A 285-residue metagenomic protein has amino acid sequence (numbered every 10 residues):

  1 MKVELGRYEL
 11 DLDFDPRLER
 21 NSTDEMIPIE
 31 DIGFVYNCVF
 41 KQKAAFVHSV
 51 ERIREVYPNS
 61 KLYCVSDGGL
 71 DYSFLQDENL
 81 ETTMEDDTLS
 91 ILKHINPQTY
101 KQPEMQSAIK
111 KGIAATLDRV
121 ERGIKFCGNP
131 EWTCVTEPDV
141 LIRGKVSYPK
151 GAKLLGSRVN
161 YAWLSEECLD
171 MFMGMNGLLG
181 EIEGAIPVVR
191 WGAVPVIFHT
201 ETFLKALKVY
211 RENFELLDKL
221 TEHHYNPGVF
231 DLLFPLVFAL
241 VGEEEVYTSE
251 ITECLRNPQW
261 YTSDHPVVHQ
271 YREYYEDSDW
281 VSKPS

Functional and structural regions predicted by a protein language model:
M1-D13, L216-S285: C-terminal catalytic/acceptor-binding lobe
M1-E51: N-proximal low-complexity "stem/linker" segments adjacent to membrane-targeting elements
Q42-F46, G69-F74, L164-S165: Short, charged/polar "capping" segments at the starts of alpha-helices and the immediately preceding loops
S49-S60: Short, acidic, metal-binding catalytic loop of nucleotide-sugar glycosyltransferases
V65-N129: Active-site-proximal specificity loops/subdomain of glycosyltransferases
S66-D71, I142-G144, N160-Y161, T252: Short, polar loop motifs at secondary-structure junctions
P130-L141: Short beta-strand-to-loop acidic/aromatic patch adjacent to the donor-nucleotide binding site
L141-E222, P227-V229, P235: Conserved catalytic core of nucleotide-sugar-dependent glycosyltransferases
